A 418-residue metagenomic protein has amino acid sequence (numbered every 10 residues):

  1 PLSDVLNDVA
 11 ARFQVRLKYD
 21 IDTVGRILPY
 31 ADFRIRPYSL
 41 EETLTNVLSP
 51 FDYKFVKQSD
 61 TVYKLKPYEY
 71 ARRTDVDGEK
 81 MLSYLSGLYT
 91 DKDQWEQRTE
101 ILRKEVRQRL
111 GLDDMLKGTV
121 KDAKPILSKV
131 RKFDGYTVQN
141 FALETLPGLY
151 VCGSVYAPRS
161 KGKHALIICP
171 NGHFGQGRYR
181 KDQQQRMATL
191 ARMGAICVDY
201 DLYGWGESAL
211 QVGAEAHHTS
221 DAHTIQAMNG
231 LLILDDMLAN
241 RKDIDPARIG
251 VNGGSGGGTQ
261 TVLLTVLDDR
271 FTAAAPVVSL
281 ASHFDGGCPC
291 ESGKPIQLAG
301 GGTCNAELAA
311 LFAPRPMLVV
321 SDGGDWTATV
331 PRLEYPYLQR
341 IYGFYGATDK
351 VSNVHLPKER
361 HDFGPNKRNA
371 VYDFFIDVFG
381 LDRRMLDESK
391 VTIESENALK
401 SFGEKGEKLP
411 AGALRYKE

Functional and structural regions predicted by a protein language model:
P1-Y70: N-terminal export/assembly leaders
S3-A11, E41-S49, D93-E96, E100 (+6 more regions): Solvent-exposed, polar/charged alpha-helical surfaces in well-ordered, non-transmembrane soluble domains, broadly
P37, Y68-Y150, A313, V320-E418: Alpha/beta-hydrolase-fold serine-hydrolase catalytic core, especially in secreted/extracellular enzymes
R159-P246, L280-P289: Cap/lid segment of the alpha/beta-hydrolase catalytic domain
K163-L166, M193-I196, D245-R248, D269-A273 (+2 more regions): Loop/turn elements at helix/coil->beta-strand transitions in domains of secreted/extracellular proteins
F174-Q185, H217-M228, V251-V262, P295-L308 (+2 more regions): Alpha-helix capping and helix-loop boundary segments enriched in small/acidic/polar residues
D235-G301: Primarily recognizes the serine-hydrolase "nucleophile elbow" in alpha/beta-hydrolase and SGNH/GDSL folds
A273, D285-R340: The feature captures the conserved acid-bearing segment of alpha/beta-hydrolase catalytic domains
